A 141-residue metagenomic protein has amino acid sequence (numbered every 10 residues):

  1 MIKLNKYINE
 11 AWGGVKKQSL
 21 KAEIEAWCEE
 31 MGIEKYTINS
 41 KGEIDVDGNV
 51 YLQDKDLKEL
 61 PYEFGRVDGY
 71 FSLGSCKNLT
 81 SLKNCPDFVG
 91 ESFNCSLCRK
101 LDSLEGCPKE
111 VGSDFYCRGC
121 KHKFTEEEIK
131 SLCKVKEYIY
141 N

Functional and structural regions predicted by a protein language model:
I2-P61, E126-N141: N-terminal capping/linker segments that flank leucine-rich repeat
V46-K58, E63-L79, N84-L101, G106-F124 (+1 more regions): Concave beta-strand-loop units of leucine-rich repeat
